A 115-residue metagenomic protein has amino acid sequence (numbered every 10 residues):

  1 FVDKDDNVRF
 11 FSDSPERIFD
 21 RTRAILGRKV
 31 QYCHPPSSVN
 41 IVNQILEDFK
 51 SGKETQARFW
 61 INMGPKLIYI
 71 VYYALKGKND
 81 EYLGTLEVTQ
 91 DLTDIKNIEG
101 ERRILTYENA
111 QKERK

Functional and structural regions predicted by a protein language model:
F1-E47: PAS-family sensory domains
D3, K76-G77: Short, acidic, Ser/Thr-enriched surface-loop or helix-capping motifs
K53, F59-I68, L83: Per-ARNT-Sim (PAS) sensory domains and their PAS-associated C-terminal
I70-K76: A short, hydrophobic, proline-anchored segment that marks a local hinge/packing element in signaling and regulatory
L86-T89: Sensory-domain boundary capping and coupling elements
D91-K115: Juxtadomain coupling helices with adjacent low-complexity linkers
